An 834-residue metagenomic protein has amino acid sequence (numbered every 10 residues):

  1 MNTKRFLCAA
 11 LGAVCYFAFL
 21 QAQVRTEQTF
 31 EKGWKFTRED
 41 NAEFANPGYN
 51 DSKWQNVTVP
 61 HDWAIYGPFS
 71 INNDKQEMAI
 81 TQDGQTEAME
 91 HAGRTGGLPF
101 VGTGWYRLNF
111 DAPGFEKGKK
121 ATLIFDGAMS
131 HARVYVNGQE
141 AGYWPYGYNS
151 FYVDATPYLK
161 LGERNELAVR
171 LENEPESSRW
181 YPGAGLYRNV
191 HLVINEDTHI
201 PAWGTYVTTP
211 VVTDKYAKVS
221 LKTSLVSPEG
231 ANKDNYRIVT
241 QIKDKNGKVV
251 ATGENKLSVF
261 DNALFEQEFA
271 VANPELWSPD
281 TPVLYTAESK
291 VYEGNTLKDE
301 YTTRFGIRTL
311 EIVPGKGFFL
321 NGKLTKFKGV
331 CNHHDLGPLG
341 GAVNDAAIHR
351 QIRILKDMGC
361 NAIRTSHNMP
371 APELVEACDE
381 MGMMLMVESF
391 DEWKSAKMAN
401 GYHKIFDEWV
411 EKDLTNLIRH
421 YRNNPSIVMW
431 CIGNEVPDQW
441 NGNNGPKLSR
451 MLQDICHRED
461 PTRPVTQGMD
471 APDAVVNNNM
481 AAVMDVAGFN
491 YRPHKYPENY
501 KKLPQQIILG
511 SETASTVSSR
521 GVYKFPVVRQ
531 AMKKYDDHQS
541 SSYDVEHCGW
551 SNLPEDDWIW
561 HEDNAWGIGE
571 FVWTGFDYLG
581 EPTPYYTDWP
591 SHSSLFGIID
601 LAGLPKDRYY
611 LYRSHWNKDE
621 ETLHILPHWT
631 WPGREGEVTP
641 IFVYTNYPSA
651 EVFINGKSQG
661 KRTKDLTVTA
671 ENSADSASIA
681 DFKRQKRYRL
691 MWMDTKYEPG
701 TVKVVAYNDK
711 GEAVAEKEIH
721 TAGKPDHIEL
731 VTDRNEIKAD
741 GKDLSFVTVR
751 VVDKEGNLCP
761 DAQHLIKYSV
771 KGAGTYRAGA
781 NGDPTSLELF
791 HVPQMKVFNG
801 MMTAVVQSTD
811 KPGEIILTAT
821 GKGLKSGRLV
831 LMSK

Functional and structural regions predicted by a protein language model:
M1-R25: Bacterial Sec-dependent N-terminal signal peptides
Q23-I124, S177, G183-L186, F576 (+1 more regions): Extended carbohydrate-recognition surfaces in non-catalytic/accessory domains of CAZymes and lectin-like proteins
T26-F30, T37-D40, G96-Y206, P228 (+6 more regions): Accessory beta-strand-rich segments of carbohydrate-active enzymes
R38, D62-P68, N189, N195-H199 (+1 more regions): Extended substrate-binding grooves/exosites of carbohydrate-active enzymes
P47, K233-V239, D280-T286, N646 (+4 more regions): Short flexible loop/turn segments that cap and initiate beta-strands
K160-G162, K222-V313, W692-G700, N708-D709 (+1 more regions): Extended acidic/polar, glycine-enriched regions that form or flank non-catalytic beta-rich accessory modules
L221-V226, E288-K290, I641-T645, V705-A706 (+3 more regions): Beta-strand-rich structural segments
I312, S614-P640, N646-Y647, V714-F746 (+4 more regions): Short S/T/G/P-enriched beta-strand
